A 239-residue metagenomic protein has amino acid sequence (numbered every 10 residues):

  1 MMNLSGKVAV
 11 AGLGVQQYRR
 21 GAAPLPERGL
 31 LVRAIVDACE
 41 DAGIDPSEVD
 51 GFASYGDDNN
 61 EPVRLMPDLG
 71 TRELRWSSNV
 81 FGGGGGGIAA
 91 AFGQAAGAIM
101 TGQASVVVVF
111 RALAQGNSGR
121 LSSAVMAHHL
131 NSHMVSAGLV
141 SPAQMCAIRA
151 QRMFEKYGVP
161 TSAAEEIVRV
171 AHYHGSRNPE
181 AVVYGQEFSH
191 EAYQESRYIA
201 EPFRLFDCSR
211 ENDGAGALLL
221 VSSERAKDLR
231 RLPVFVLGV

Functional and structural regions predicted by a protein language model:
M1-G83, M100-T101, V108-R210, G216-A217 (+1 more regions): Conserved "HGTGT" condensation-loop signature of ketosynthase/thiolase-family condensing enzymes that catalyze
A90: Active-site histidine-anchored catalytic micro-motif
A215-S223: Conserved beta strand-loop-helix elements of the APE1-like EEP
R225-L229: Short helix-loop capping/hinge motifs at secondary-structure junctions, enriched in acidic/polar residues
